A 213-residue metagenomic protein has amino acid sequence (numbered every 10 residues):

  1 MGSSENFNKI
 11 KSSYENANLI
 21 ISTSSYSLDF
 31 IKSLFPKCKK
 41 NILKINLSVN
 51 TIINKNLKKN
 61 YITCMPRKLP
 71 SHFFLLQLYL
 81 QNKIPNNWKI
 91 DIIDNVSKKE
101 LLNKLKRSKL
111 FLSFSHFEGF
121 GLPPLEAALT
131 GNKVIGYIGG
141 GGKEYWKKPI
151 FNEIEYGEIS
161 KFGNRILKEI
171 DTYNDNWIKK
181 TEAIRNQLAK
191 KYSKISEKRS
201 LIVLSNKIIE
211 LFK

Functional and structural regions predicted by a protein language model:
G2-I20: Membrane-proximal helix-turn-helix segments that form the acceptor-binding/catalytic region of lipid-linked
D29-L34, N41-K99: Conserved catalytic-core segment of nucleotide-activated headgroup transferases in glycan assembly
L102, L125-L129, K143-E144: Short alpha-helical segment that forms part of, or immediately flanks, the ligand-binding pocket in carbohydrate-active
H116: Aromatic "clamp/platform" in nucleotide-sugar-dependent glycosyltransferases that forms part of the donor/acceptor
K133-G136: Short hydrophobic beta-strand element within catalytic cores of glycosyltransferases and related nucleotide-activated
E144-E169: Change "using UDP/GDP/dTDP sugars" to "using nucleotide sugars
G157-K161, D171-F212: A charged, aromatic-enriched C-terminal amphipathic alpha-helix characteristic of glycosyltransferases across folds
